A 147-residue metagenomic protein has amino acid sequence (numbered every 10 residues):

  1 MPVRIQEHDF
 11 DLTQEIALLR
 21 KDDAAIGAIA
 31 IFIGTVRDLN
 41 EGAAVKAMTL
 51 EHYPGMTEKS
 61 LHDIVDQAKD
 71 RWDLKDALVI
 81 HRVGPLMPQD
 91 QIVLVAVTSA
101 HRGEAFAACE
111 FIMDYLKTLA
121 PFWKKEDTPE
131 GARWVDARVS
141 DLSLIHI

Functional and structural regions predicted by a protein language model:
M1-D23: N-terminal, charge-rich interaction modules
A24-A44: Catalytic strand-loop segment that frames the active site of acyl-thioester-processing enzymes
A43-V83, M87: Compact, glycine-rich, soluble single-domain proteins
I92-S99: Short glycine-rich or small-residue beta-strand-to-loop segments that form or flank ligand, phosphate, metal/Fe-S
H101-F106, D114: Beta-rich strand-turn-strand
M113-P121: A common structural junction motif
K125-D136: Short proline/glycine- and acidic-rich turn/helix-capping motifs at secondary-structure junctions
I145-I147: Conserved small/polar residues in nucleotide/adenosyl-binding loops
